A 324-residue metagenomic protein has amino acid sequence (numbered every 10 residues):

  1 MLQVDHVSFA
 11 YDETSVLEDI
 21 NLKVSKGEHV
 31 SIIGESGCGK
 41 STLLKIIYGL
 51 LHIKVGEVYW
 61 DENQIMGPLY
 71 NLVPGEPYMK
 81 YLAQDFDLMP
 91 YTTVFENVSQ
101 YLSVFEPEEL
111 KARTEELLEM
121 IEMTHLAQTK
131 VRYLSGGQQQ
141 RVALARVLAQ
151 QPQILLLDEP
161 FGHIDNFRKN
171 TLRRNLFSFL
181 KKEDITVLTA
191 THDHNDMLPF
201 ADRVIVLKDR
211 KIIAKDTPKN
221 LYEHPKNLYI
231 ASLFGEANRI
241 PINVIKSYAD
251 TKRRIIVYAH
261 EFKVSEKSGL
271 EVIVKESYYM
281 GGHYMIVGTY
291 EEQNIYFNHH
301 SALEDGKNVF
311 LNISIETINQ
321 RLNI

Functional and structural regions predicted by a protein language model:
Y48: Helix-to-loop junction immediately C-terminal to a conserved catalytic motif
G56-G67: Conserved ABC transporter NBD signature motif
I65-K80, V104, L221: ABC ATPase NBD coupling module
E109-L126, S178: Conserved ABC ATPase "signature" region
K130-L134, Q138: Conserved ABC ATPase signature
D209-R210: Conserved ABC ATPase "signature" C-loop
K215-D216, H224: ABC ATPase "signature
